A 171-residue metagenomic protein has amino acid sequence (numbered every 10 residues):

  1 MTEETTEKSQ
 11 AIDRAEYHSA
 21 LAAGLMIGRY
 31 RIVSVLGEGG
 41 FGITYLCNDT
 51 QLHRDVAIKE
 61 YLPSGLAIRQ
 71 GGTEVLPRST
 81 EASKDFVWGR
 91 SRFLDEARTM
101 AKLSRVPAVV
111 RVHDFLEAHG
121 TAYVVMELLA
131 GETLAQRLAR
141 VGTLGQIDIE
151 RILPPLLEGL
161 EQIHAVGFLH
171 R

Functional and structural regions predicted by a protein language model:
V33-G39, T44: Protein kinase glycine-rich loop
G37, D95, S104-A108: Flexible N-lobe loop architecture of eukaryotic-like protein kinase catalytic domains
N48-V56, L62-A67: Conserved N-lobe loop of protein kinases adjacent to the ATP-binding glycine-rich P-loop
Q70-L103: AlphaC helix of the eukaryotic protein kinase fold
D114-F115: Activation-segment/catalytic-loop signature of the eukaryotic protein kinase fold
A118-T133, R137: Conserved short submotifs of the Hanks-type protein kinase catalytic core that shape the nucleotide-binding pocket
I152-L153: Activation segment signature within eukaryotic-like protein kinase domains
L156-F168: Protein kinase catalytic-loop region centered on the HRD/HxD motif
